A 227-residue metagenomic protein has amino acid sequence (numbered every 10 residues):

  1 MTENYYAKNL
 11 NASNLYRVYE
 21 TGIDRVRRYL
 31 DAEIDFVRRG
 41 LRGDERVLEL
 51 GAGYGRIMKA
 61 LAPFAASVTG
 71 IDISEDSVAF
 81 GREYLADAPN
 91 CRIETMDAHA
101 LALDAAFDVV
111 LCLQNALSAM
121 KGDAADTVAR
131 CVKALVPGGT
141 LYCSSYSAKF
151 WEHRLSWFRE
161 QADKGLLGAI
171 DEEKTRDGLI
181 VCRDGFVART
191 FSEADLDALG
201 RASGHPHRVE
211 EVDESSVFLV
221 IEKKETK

Functional and structural regions predicted by a protein language model:
M1-R42: Conserved class I S-adenosyl-L-methionine
G51-G53: Class I SAM-dependent methyltransferase "Motif I" SAM/SAH-binding loop
R56-A100: Class I SAM-dependent methyltransferase SAM/SAH-binding core
A102-V110: A short acidic, Gly/Pro-enriched loop at the edge of an enzyme's catalytic core that lines a small-molecule cofactor
V109-D123: A short SAM/SAH-binding and catalytic strip from SAM-dependent methyltransferases
A125-P137: A short glycine-rich, Lys/Arg-flanked "PGG" loop and its adjoining helix->strand segment in the class I
Y142-L199: SAM-dependent methyltransferase
H205, E211-K227: Core SAM-dependent methyltransferase catalytic element
